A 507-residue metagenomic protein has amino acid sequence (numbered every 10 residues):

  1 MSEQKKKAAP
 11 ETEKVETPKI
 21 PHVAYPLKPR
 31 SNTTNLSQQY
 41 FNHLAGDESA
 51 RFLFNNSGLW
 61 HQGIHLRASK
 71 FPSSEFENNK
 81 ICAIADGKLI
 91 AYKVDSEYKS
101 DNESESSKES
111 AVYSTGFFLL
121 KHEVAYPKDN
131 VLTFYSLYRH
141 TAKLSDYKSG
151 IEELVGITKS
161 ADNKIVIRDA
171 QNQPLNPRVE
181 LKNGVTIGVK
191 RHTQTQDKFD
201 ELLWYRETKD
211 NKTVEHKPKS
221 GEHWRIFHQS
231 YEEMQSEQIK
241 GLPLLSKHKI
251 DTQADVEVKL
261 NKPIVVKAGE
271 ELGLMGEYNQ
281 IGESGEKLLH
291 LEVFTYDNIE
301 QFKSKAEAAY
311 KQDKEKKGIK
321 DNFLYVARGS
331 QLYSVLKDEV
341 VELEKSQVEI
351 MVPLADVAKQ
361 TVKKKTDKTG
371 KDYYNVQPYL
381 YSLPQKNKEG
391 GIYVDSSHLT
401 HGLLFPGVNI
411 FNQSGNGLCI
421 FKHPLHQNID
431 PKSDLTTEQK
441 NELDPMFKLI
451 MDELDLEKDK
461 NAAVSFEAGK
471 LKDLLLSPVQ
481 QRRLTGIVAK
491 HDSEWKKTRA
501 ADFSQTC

Functional and structural regions predicted by a protein language model:
M1-H65, S69-G116, E123-S136, H140-C507: Cell-wall glycan-active module
